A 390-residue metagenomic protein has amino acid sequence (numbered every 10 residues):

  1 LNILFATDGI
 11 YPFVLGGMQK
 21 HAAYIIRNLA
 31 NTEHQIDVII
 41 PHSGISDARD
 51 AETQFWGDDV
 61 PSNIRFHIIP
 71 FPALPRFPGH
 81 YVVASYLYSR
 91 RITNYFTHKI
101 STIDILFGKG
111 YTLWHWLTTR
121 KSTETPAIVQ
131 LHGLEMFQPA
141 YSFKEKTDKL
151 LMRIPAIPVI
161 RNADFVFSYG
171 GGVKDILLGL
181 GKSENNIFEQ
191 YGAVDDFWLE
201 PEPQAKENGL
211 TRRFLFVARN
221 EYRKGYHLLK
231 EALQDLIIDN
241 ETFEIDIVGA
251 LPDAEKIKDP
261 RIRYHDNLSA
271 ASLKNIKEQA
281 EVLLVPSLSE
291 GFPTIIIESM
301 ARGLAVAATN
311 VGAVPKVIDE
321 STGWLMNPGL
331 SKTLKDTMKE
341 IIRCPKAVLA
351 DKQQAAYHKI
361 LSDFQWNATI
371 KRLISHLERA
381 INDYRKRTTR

Functional and structural regions predicted by a protein language model:
I3, I105-F107, R120-A140, F167: Active-site proximal beta-strand in glycosyltransferases
T147-V166, L180: Membrane-proximal helix-turn-helix segments that form the acceptor-binding/catalytic region of lipid-linked
G172, A193: Carbohydrate-associated surface elements
P252-K274: Nucleotide-activated donor-binding/catalytic signature segment of Leloir-type glycosyltransferases, i.e., the conserved
N275-A280: Short alpha-helical donor nucleotide-sugar binding micro-motif in glycosyltransferases
L288: Aromatic "clamp/platform" in nucleotide-sugar-dependent glycosyltransferases that forms part of the donor/acceptor
A305-A308: Short hydrophobic beta-strand element within catalytic cores of glycosyltransferases and related nucleotide-activated
E320, W324-S331, E340-K346: Conserved acidic donor-binding segment of nucleotide-sugar-dependent glycosyltransferases
